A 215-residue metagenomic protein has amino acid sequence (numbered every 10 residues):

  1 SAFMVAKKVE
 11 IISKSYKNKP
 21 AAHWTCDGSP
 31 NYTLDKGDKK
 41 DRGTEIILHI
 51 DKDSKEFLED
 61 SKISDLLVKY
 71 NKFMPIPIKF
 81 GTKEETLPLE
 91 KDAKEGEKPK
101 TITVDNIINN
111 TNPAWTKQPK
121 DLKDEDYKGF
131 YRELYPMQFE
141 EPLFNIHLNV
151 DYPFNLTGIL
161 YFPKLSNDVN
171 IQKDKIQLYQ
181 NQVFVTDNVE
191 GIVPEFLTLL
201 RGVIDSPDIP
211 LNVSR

Functional and structural regions predicted by a protein language model:
S1-L89, K100, N106, Q180-V183: GHKL-type ATPase core
E10, P75, Y135-F139, D208: Eukaryotic basic, amphipathic alpha-helical target segments in cytosolic regions
D51-D53, E85-P88, W115-T116, H147-N149 (+1 more regions): Conserved short loop/turn motifs at secondary-structure junctions
S61, E95-I204: GHKL/Histidine-kinase-like ATPase module
N71, P75, R201-D208: Short amphipathic alpha-helical signal-transduction/dimerization elements
K79-F80, V193, N212-V213: Short, solvent-exposed secondary-structure capping/transition elements
P207-R215: Extended, well-ordered alpha-helical scaffold/bundle regions in very large, multi-domain proteins
